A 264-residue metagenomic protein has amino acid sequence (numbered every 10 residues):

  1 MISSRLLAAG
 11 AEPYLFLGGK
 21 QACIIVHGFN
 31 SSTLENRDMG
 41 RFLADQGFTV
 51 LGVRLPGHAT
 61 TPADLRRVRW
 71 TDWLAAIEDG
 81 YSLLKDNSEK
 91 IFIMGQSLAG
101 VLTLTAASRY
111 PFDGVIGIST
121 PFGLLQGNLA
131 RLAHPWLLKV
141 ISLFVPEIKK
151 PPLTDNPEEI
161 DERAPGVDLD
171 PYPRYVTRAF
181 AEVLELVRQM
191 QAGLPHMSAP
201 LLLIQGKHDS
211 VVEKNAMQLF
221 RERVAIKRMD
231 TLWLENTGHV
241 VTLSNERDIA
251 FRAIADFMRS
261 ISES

Functional and structural regions predicted by a protein language model:
A11, V176-G193: Active-site nucleophile elbow and catalytic-triad environment of alpha/beta-hydrolase enzymes
M39, A199, E213-E222: Short alpha-helix in the alpha/beta-hydrolase fold that links the catalytic acid
L43-P62: Conserved alpha/beta-hydrolase
G95-A99, T103: Gly/Ala-rich beta-loop-alpha elbow adjacent to hydrolase catalytic centers
V115-S142: Flexible "cap/lid" loop of the alpha/beta hydrolase fold
M197, L203-Q205, D209: Short beta-strand/loop motif that positions the catalytic acidic residue of the alpha/beta-hydrolase fold
H208-V212, V240: Acidic catalytic loop of the alpha/beta-hydrolase fold
D230, E235-S264: Catalytic active-site module of serine/aspartate enzymes centered on a nucleophile-bearing elbow/loop
